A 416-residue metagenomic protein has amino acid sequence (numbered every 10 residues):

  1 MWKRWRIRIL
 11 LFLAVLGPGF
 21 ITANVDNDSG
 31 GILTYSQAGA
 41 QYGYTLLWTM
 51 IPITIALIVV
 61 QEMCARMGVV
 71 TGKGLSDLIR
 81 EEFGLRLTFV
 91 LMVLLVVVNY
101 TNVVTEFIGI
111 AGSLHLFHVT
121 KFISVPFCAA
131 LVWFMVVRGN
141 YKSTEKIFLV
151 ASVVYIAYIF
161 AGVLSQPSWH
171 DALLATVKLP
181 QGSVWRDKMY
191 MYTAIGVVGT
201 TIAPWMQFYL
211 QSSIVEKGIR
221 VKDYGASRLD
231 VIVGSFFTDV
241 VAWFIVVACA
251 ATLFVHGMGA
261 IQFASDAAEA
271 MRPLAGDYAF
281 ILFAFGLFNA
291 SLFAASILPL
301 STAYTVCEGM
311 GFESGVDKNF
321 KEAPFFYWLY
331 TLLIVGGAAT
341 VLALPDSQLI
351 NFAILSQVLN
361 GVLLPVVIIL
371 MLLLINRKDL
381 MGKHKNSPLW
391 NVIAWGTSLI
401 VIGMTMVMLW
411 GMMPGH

Functional and structural regions predicted by a protein language model:
I7-L10, Q37-E62, S76, R80 (+3 more regions): Extracellular loop-to-transmembrane helix junctions
T22, T49-F83, L91-T101: Juxtamembrane transmembrane-helix boundary signature
S29, L33-Q37, S143-E145, W205-F237 (+2 more regions): Hydrophobic, small-residue-rich membrane helices and short re-entrant helix-turn-helix hairpins that build
T34-G39, E62-L87, K142, H256-R272 (+4 more regions): Flexible loop linkers connecting adjacent transmembrane helices in multi-pass alpha-helical membrane transporters
I58-V70, V215, F236-D266: Extracellular/periplasmic helix-exit of transmembrane alpha-helices
L85-R86, F122-V125, V233, F237 (+3 more regions): Loop-to-transmembrane helix boundary motifs in multi-pass membrane proteins
M92-V93, L116-V137, Y158, F325-A339 (+1 more regions): Transmembrane alpha-helical segments of multi-pass small-molecule transport proteins
V153-Q181, M191-S212, L370-D379, M404-H416: Hydrophobic alpha-helical segments and their helix-loop junctions in multi-pass secondary transporters
